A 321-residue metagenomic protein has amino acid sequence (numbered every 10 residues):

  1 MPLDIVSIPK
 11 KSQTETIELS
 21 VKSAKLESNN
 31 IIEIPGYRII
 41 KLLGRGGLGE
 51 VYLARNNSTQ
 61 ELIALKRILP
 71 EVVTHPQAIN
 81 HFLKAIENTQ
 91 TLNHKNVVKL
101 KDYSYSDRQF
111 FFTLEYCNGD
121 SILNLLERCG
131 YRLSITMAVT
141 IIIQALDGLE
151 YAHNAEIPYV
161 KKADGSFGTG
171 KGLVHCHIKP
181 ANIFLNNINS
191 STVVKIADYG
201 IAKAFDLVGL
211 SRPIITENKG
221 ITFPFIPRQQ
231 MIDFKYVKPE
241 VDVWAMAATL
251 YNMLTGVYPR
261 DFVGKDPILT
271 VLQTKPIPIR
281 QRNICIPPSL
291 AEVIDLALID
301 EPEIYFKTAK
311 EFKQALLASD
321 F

Functional and structural regions predicted by a protein language model:
E50: Conserved N-lobe ATP-binding subsite of Hanks-type protein kinase domains, especially the beta3 VAIK lysine
L69-T91: AlphaC helix of the eukaryotic protein kinase fold
Y103: Activation-segment/catalytic-loop signature of the eukaryotic protein kinase fold
D107-S121: Conserved short submotifs of the Hanks-type protein kinase catalytic core that shape the nucleotide-binding pocket
I141-I142: Activation segment signature within eukaryotic-like protein kinase domains
P213-Q229: Conserved activation segment of eukaryotic-like protein kinases, specifically the C-terminal portion of the activation
Q229-E240: Conserved end of the kinase activation segment
